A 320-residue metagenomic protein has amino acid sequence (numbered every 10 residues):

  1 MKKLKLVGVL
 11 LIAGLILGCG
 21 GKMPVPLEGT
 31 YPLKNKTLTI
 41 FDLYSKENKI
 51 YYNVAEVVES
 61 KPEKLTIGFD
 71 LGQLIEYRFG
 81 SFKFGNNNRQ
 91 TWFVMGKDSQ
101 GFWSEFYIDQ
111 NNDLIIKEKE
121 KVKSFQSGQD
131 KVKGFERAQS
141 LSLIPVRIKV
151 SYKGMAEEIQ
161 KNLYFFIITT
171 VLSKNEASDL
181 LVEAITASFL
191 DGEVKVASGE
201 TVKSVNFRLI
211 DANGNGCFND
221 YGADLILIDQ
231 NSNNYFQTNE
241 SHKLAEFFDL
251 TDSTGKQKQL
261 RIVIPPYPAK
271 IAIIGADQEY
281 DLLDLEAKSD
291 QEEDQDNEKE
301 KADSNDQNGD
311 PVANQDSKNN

Functional and structural regions predicted by a protein language model:
M1-V7: Bacterial N-terminal signal peptides that target proteins for export
G8-I16: Bacterial N-terminal signal peptides
C19-N320: Calcium-binding acidic motifs and repeat modules
